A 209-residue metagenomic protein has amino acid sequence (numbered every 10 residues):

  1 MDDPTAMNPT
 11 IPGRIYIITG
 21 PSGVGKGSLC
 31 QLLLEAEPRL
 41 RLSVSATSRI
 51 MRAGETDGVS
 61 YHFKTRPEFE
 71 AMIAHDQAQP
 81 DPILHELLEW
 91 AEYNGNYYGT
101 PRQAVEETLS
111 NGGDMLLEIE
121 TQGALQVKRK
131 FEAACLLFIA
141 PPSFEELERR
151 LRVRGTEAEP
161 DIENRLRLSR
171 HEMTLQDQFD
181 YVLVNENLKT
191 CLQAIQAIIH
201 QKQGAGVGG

Functional and structural regions predicted by a protein language model:
D2-T5, P9, R149, V153-E157 (+1 more regions): NTP-dependent small-molecule kinase module
I18: Hydrophobic anchor at the beta1->P-loop junction of P-loop NTPases
P21: P-loop (Walker A) phosphate-binding loop of NTP-binding proteins
V24: ATP-binding Walker
G27: Walker A/P-loop
L34-S43: Post-Walker A helix-loop "phosphate-sensing" segment adjacent to the P-loop in P-loop NTPases
S45-M115, T121, L125: ATP-dependent small-molecule kinase phosphotransfer cores that center on conserved nucleotide phosphate-binding segments
M115-E120, R129-V153: Conserved phosphate-donor/acceptor-positioning beta-strand/loop module used by diverse small-molecule
